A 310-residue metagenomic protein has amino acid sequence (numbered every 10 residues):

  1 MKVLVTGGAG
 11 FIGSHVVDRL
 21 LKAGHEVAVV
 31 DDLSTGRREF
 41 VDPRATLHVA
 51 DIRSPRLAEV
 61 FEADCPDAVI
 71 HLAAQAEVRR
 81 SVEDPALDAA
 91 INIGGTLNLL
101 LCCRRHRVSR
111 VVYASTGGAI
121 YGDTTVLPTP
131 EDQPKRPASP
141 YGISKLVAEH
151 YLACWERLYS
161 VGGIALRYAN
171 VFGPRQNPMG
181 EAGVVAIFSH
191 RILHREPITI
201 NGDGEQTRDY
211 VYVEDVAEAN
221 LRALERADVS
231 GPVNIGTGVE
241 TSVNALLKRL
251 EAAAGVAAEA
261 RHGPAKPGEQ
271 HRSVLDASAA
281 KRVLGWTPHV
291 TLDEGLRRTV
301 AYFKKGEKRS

Functional and structural regions predicted by a protein language model:
M1-V171, E214, R298: N-terminal Rossmann-like NAD(P)+-binding domain of SDR-like oxidoreductases, especially those catalyzing
T35, P174, T237: Short, conserved catalytic or interaction motifs in soluble domains
G36, A76, A119, M179 (+2 more regions): Short alpha-helical
A73, C103, G180, I192-L193 (+1 more regions): Hydrophobic aliphatic residues
P85, P178, A227: Active-site loop immediately N-terminal to the catalytic Tyr-X3-Lys motif of short-chain dehydrogenase/reductase
V147, Y151, W155, F188 (+2 more regions): Hydrophobic alpha-helix immediately C-terminal to the catalytic Tyr-X-X-X-Lys motif of short-chain
G183-V184: Conserved catalytic loops of nucleotide-sugar-dependent glycosyltransferases that act on lipid-linked
H190-S310: C-terminal substrate-binding subdomain of Rossmann-fold SDR/epimerase-dehydratase oxidoreductases
